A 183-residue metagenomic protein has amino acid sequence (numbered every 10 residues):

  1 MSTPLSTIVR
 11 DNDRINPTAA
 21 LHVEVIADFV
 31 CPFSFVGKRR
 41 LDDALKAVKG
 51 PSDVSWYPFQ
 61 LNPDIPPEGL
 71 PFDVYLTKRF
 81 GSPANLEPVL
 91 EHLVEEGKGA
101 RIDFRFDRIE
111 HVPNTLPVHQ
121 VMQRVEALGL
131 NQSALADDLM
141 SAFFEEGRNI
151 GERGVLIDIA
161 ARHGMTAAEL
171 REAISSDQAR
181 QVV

Functional and structural regions predicted by a protein language model:
T3-S52, W56, M122-V183: C-terminal cap of thioredoxin/glutaredoxin-like
V36-F143, G147: Structural alpha/beta surface segment adjacent to cysteine/selenocysteine redox centers across thiol/disulfide enzymes
